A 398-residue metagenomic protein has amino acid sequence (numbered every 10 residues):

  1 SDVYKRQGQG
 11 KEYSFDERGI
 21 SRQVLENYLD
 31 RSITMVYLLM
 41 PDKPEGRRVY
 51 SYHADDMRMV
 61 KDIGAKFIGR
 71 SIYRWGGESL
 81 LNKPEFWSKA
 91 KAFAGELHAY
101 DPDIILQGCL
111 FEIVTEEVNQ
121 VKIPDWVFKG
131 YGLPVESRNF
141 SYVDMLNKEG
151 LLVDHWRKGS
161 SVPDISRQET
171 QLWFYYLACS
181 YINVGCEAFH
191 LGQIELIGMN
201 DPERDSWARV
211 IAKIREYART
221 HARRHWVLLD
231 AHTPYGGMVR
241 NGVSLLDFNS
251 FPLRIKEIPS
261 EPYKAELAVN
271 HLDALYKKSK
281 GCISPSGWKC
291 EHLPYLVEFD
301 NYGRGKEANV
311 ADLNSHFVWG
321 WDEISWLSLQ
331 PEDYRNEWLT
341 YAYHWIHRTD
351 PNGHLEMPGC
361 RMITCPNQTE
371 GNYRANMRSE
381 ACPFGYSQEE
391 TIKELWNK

Functional and structural regions predicted by a protein language model:
S1-Y4: Short, small-residue-biased leader/transition segments that mark boundaries at the very start of proteins
R6-K398: Glycan-processing catalytic domains of CAZymes
